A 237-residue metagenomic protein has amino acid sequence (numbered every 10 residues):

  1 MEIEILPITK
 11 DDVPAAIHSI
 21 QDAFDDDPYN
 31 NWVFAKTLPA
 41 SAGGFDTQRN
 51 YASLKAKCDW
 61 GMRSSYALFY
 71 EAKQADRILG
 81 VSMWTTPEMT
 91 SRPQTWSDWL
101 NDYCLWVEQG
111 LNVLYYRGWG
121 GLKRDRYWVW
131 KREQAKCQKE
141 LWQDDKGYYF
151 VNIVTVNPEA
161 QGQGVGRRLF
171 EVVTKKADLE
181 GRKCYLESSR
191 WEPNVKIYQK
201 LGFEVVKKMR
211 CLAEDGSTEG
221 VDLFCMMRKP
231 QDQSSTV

Functional and structural regions predicted by a protein language model:
I3, A75-S82, Y149, V221: Glycine-rich phosphate/pyrophosphate-binding loop shared by adenosine-nucleotide-utilizing enzymes
E4-H18, D26-D27, T86: A short beta-loop-alpha structural element at the N-terminal edge of CoA-dependent acyl/N-acetyltransferase catalytic
G44-E71, D125-R126, K146-F150: A short helix-loop-beta-strand connector motif used in the catalytic cores of GNAT acetyltransferases and, in some
R63-W84, N157: Conserved beta-hairpin
M83-T155, A213-E219, S234-T236: Conserved acyl-donor/pantetheine-binding loop and adjacent beta-alpha core of acyl/acetyltransferases and related
G147-Y149, K176-S189: Conserved GNAT acetyl-CoA-binding A-motif
V156, G162-K175: Conserved acetyl-CoA-binding loop-helix of GNAT-fold acetyltransferases
E204-C225: Conserved catalytic-core motifs of GNAT/GCN5-like acyltransferases
